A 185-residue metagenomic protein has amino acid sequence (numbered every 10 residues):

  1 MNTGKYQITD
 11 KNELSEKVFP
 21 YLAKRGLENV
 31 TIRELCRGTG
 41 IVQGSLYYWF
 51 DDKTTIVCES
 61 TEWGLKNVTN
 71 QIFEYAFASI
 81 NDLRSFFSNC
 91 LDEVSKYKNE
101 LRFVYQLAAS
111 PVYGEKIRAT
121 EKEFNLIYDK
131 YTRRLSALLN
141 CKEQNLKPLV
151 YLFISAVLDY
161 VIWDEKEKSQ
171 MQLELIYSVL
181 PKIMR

Functional and structural regions predicted by a protein language model:
M1-T9: N-terminal intrinsically disordered/low-complexity leader segments
N2, E13, K17, Y21-T55 (+1 more regions): Helix-turn-helix
K17-R25, N67, Q71, Y75 (+3 more regions): Solvent-exposed, amphipathic alpha-helical segments
I32, E62-T69: Short, basic, alpha-helical segments at the C-terminal edge of helix-turn-helix-like DNA-binding modules
E59, F73-K98, L149-V150, L173: Hydrophobic alpha-helical connector segments
T69, F73, Y113-Y151, E174: Amphipathic alpha-helical packing segments from all-alpha helical-bundle domains
D92-T132, I162: Short secondary-structure transition hinges
E93-K96, Q106, N140, Q144 (+2 more regions): Amphipathic C-terminal alpha-helical segment
